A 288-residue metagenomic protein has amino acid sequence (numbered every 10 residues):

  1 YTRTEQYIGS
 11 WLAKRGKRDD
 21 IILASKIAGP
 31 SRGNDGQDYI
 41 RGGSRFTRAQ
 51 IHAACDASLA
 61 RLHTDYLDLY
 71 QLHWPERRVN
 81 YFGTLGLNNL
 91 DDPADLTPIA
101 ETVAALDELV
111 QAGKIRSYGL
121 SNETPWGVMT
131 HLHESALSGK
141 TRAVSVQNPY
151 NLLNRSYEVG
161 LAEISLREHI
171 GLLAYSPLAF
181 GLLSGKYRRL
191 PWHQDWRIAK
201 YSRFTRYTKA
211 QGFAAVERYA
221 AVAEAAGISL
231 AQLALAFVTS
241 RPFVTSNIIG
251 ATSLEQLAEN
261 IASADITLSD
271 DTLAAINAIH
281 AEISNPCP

Functional and structural regions predicted by a protein language model:
Y1-I27, D65, Q111: N-terminal binding-site loop/beta-alpha segment at the start of enzyme catalytic domains that lines or forms
G16-A28, I170-S176, G181: Glycine-rich, aromatic-flanked loop segments that form ligand/cofactor-binding clefts across common enzyme folds
R18-I21, S25, D65-L69, R116-S117 (+2 more regions): Short acidic capping loops at alpha-helix termini that bridge into adjacent secondary structure
I22-S44, H73: Structural motif corresponding to the early beta-alpha repeats
Q37-H52, N89-T97: Active-site mouth loops of central-metabolism enzymes
T47-R61, I99, V103, V128-L132: Short, acidic/polar
A60-G83: Active-site groove signature of glycoside hydrolases
P75-A278: Beta/alpha (TIM)-barrel catalytic core signal, keyed to glycine-rich beta->alpha loops juxtaposed to Asp/Glu that bind
